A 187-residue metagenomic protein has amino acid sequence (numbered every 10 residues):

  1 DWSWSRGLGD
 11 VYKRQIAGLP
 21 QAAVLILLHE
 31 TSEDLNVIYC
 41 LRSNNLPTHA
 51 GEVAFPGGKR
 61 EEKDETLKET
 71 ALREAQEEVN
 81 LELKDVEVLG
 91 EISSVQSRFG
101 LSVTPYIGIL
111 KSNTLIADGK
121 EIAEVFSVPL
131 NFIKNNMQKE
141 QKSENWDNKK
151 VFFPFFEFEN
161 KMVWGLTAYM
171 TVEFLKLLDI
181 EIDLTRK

Functional and structural regions predicted by a protein language model:
D1-Y12: Single conserved hydrophobic/aromatic residue that forms the stacking wall/gate of nucleotide- or nucleobase-binding
S5, A54, S127, G165: Short aromatic/basic micro-patch
L8, A22, D34, A50 (+2 more regions): A structure-centric signal for secondary-structure junctions around beta-strands
R14-A17, S97: Short Gly/Pro-enriched turn/cap motifs at secondary-structure boundaries
I16-F55: N-terminal strand-loop-strand
L27, T167, T171-L175: Buried hydrophobic packing segments
N45, K59-E159, V163, E173 (+1 more regions): Unchanged
